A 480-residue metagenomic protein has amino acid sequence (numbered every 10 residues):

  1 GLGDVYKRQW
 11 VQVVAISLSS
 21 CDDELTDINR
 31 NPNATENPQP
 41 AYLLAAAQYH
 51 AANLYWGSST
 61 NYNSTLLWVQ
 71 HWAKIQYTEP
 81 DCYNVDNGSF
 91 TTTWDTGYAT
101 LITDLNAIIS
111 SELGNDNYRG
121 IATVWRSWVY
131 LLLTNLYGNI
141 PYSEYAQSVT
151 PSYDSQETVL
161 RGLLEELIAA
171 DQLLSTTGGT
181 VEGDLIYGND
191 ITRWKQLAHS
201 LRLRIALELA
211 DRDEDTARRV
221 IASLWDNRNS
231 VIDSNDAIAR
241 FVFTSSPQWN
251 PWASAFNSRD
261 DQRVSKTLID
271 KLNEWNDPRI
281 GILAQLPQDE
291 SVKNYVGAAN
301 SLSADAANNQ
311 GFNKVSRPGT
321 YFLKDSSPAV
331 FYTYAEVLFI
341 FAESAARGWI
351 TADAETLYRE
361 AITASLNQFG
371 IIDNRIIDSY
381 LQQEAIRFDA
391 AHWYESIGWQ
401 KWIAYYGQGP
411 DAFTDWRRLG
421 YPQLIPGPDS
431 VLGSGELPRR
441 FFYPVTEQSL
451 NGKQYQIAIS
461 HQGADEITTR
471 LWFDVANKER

Functional and structural regions predicted by a protein language model:
G1-Y6: Short, small-residue-biased leader/transition segments that mark boundaries at the very start of proteins
C21-H71, Q76, D81-N84, G88 (+3 more regions): Membrane-proximal, proline-rich intrinsically disordered regions
N37-A41, W72-I371, A390-Y394, E479: Structured, solvent-exposed acidic/aromatic patches
W249-N276, I280-A284, S291-A298, Q382-R480: Long, intrinsically disordered, low-complexity segments
